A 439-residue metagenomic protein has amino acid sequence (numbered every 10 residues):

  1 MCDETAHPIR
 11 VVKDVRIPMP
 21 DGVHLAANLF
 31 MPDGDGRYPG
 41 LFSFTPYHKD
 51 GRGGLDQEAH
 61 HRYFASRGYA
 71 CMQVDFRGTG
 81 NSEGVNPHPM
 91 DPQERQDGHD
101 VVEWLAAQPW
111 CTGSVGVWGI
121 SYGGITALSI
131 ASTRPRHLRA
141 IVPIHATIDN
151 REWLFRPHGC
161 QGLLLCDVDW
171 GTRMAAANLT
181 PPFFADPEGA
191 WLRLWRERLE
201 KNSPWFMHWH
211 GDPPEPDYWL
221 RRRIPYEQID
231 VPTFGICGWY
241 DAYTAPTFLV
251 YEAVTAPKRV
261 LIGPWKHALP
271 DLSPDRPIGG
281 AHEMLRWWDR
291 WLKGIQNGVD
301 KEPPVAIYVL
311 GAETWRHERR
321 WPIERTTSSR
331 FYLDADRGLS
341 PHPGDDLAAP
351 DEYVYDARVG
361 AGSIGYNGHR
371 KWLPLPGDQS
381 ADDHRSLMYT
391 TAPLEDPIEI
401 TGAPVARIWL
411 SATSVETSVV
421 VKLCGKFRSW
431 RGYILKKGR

Functional and structural regions predicted by a protein language model:
C2-D35, T390-D396: N-terminal cap/lid segment of alpha/beta-hydrolase-fold proteins
D33-A106, V415, C424, R428-S429: Cap/lid segment of the alpha/beta-hydrolase catalytic domain
Q93, W118, Y122-E188, W239 (+1 more regions): A catalytic-pocket lid/entrance helix-loop region that shapes and gates access to the active site across common
N178-L220: Alpha/beta-hydrolase
Y218-D230: The feature captures the conserved acid-bearing segment of alpha/beta-hydrolase catalytic domains
I229, G235-C237: Short beta-strand/loop motif that positions the catalytic acidic residue of the alpha/beta-hydrolase fold
D241-F248: Conserved alpha/beta-hydrolase "acid-adjacent" motif
L261, L269-P270, D275-R439: C-terminal, loop-rich substrate-recognition/catalytic regions characterized by aromatic stacking residues
